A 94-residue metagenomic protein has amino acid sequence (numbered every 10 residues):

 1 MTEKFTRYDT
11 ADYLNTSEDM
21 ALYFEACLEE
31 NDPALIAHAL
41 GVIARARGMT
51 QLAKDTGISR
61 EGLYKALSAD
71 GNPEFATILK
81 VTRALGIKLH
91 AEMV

Functional and structural regions predicted by a protein language model:
M1-I43: N-terminal flexible/basic segments that precede or flank functional cores
M1-T2, E92-V94: Intrinsically disordered, low-complexity and often Lys/Arg-enriched segments
Y23, L28, L63-K65, P73: Extended, folded domain segments that form the structural surfaces/walls around functional sites
R45-K65: Short alpha-helical DNA-recognition segment
F75-E92: DNA major-groove recognition helix of helix-turn-helix/homeodomain DNA-binding modules
